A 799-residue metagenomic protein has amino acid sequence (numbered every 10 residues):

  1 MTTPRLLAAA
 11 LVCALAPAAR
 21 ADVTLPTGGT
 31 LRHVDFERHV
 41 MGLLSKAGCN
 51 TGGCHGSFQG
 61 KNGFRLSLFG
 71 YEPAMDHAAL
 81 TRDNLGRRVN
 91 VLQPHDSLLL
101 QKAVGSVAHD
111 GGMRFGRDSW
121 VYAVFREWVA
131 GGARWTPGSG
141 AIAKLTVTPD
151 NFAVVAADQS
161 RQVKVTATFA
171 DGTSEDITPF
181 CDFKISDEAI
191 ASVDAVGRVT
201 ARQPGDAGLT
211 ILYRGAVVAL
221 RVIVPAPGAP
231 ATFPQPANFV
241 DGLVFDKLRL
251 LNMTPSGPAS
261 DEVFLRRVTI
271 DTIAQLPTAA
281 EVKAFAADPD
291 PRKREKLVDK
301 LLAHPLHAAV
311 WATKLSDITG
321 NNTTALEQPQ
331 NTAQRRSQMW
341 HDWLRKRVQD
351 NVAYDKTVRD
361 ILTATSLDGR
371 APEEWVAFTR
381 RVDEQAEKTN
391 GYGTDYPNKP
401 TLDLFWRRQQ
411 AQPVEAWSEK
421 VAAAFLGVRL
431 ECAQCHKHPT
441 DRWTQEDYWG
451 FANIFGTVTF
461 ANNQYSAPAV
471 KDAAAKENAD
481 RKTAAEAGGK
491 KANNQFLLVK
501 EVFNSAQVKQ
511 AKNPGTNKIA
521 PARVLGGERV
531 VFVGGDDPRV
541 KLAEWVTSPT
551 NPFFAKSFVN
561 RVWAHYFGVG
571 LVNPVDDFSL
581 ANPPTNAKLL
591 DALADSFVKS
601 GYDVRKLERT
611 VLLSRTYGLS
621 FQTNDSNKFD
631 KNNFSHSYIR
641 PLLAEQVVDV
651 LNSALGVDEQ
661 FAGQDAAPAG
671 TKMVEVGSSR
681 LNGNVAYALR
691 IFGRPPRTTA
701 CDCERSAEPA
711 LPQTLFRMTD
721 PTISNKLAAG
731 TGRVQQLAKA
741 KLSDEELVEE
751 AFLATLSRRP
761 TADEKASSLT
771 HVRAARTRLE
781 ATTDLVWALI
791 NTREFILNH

Functional and structural regions predicted by a protein language model:
M1-A8: Bacterial N-terminal signal peptides that target proteins for export
A8-A16: Bacterial N-terminal signal peptides
A21-Y122, S139-T166, S174-A237, R267 (+9 more regions): Solvent-exposed helix-loop boundary motif
D35-G52, W120-W128, W417-A433, A564 (+1 more regions): Sequence/structural segment immediately N-terminal to covalent heme-attachment motifs in c-type and related
S45-L68, A130-S139, V428-Q445, G618-L619 (+1 more regions): Periplasmic/extracellular electron-transfer cofactor-ligation site, primarily the c-type cytochrome heme-c attachment
F115-W135, P712-T719, I723, L727-A728: Catalytic cores of secreted or luminal carbohydrate-active enzymes
Q235-L306, W311, D317-Q664, C703-E704 (+3 more regions): Primarily short, surface-exposed interaction patches in extracytoplasmic proteins
A654-S678, N682-F716: Long, His/Glu/Asp-enriched segments that create or flank divalent metal/ion-associated functional microenvironments
